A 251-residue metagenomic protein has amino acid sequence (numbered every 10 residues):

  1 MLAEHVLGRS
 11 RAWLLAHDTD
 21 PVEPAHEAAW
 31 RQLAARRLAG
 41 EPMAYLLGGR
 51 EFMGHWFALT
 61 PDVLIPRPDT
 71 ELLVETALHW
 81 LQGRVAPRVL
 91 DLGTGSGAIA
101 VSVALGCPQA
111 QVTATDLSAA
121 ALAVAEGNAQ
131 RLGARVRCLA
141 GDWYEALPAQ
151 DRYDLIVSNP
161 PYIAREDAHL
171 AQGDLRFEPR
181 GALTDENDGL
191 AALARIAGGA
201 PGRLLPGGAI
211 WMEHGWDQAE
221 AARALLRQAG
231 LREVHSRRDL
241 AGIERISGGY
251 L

Functional and structural regions predicted by a protein language model:
M1-H79: Conserved AdoMet
L2, G40, T70, I99 (+6 more regions): Residue-level signal for inorganic ion chemistry
L14, V22, L46-L47, L147 (+3 more regions): Short clusters of hydrophobic/aromatic residues that line enzyme substrate/ligand-binding pockets
W56, Q111, R135-R137, R232-H235: Conserved beta-strand segments of alpha/beta enzyme cores
L72-H169: Conserved SAM/SAH cofactor-binding pocket of Class I
A77, V103, D174, I196-A200: Class I S-adenosylmethionine-dependent transferase superfamily signal
P161-A192: Mobile active-site "lid"/loop adjacent to the S-adenosyl-L-methionine
N187-Y250: Conserved Class I SAM-dependent methyltransferase catalytic core
